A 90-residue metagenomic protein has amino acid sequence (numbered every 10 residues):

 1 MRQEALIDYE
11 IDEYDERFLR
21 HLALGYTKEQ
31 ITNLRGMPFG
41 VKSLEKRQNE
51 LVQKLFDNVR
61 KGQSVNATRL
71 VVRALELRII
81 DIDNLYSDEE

Functional and structural regions predicted by a protein language model:
M1-I7, R78: Short, Lys/Arg-enriched N-terminal segment that forms or immediately precedes the first helix of a structured domain
L6-Y9, L22: A short glycine-/small-residue-rich loop at the edge of a beta-strand within enzyme catalytic domains
Y9-D15: Short helix-coil-helix linker/hinge
D15-L22, L70: Short alpha-helical "packing" element that flanks the helix-turn-helix/winged-helix DNA-binding module
K28-Q30, L34-V65: Recognition helix of helix-turn-helix DNA-binding domains
Q53-E90: Basic, Lys/Arg-enriched C-terminal extension of HTH/homeodomain DNA-binding domains
